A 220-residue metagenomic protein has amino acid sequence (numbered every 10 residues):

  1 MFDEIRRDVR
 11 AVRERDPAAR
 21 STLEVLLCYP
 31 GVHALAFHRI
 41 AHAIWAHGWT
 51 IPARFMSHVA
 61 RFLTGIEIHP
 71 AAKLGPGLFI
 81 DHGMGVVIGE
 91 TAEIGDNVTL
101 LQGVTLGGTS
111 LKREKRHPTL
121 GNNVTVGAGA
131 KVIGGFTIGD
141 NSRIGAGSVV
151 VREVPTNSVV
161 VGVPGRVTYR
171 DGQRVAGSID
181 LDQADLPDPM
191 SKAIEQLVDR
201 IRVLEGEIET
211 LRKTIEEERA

Functional and structural regions predicted by a protein language model:
M1-A60, V175-A220: Terminal amphipathic alpha-helical/low-complexity segments used for targeting or macromolecular assembly
R61-T168: Structural signal for interior beta-strand "rungs" in well-ordered beta-sheet cores of soluble enzyme domains
